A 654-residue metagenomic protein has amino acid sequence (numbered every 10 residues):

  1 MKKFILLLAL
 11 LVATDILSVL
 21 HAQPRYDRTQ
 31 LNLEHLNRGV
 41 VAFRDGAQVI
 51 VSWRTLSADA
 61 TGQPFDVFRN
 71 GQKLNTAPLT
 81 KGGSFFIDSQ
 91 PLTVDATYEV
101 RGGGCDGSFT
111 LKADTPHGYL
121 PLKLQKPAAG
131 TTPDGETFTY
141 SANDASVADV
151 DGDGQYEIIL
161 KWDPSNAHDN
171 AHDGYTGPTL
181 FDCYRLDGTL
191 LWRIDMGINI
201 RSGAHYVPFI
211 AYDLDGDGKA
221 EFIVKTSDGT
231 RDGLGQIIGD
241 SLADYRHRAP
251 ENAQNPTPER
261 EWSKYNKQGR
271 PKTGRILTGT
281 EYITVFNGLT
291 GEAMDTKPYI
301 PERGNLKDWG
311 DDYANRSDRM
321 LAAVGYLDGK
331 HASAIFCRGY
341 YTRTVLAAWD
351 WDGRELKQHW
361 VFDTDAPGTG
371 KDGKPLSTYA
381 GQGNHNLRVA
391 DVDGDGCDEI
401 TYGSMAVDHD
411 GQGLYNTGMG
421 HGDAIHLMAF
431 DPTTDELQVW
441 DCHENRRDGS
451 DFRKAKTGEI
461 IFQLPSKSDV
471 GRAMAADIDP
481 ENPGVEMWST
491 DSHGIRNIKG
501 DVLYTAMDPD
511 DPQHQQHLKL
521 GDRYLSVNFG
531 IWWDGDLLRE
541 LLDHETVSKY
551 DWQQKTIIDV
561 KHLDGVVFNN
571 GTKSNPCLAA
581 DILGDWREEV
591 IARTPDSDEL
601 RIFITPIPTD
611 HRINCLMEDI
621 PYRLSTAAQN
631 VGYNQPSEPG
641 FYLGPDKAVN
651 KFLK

Functional and structural regions predicted by a protein language model:
M1-P24: Bacterial Sec-dependent N-terminal signal peptides
A9, V67, T97-R101: Hydrophobic/aromatic beta-strand segments within beta-rich folds
D27-G39, T55-A60, L79-K654: Beta-propeller-forming repeat regions
R38, A47-V51: Structural beta-strand segments of beta-rich domains
G46-A47, G188: N-terminal prosegments of processed precursors
V67-R69, C183: Conserved aromatic beta-strand anchor motif in extracellular beta-sandwich/beta-rich domains
K73-A77: Ser/Thr-rich low-complexity repeats and stalk/linker segments
